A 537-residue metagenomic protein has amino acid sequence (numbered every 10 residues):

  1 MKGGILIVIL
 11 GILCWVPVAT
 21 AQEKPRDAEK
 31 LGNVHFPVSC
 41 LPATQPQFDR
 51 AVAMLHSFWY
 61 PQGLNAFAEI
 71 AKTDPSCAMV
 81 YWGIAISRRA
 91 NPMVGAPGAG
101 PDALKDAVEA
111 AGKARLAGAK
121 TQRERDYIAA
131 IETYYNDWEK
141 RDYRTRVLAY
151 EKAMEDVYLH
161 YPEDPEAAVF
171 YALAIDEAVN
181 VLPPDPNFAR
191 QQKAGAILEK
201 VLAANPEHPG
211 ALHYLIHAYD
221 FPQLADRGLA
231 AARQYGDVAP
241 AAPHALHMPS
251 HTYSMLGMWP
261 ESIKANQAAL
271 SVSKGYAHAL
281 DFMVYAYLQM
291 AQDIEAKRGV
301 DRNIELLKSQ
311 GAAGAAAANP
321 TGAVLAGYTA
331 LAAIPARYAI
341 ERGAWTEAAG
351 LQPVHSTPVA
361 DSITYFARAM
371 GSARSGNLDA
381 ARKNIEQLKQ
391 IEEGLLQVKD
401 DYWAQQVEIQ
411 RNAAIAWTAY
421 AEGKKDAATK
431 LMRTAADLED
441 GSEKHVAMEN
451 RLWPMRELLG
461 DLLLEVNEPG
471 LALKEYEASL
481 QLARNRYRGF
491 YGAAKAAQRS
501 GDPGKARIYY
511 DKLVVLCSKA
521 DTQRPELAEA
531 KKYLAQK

Functional and structural regions predicted by a protein language model:
G4-V16: Bacterial N-terminal signal peptides
Q22-C77, Y81-E163, F170-E207, L212-D226 (+10 more regions): Short coil/linker segments at helix-helix boundaries
H56, A90, E177, F221 (+8 more regions): Register position in tetratricopeptide repeats
A78, A85, R89, A99-L116 (+6 more regions): TPR/TPR-like (Sel1-like) alpha-helical repeat modules
A373-G376, Q405-A436, W453-P469, S479 (+2 more regions): C-terminal substrate/ligand-recognition segments
L458-A528: C-terminal structured "cap/appendage" subdomains that terminate the fold
